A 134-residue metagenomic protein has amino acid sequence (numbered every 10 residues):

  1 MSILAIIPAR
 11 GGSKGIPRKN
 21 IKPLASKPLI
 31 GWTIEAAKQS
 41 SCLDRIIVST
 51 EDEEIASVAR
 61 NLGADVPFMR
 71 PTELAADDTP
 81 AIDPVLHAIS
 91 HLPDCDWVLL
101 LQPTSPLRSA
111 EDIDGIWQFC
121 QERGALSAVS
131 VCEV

Functional and structural regions predicted by a protein language model:
S2-S49: N-terminal glycine-rich phosphate-binding loop and ensuing alpha1 helix
A5, V48, L100, S127-S130: Structural beta-sheet core signal
R10, T72, C132-E133: Histidine-centered beta-alpha loop that forms part of the nucleotide-sugar donor binding/catalytic region in diverse
L43, D94-C95, G124-A125: Short, high-confidence coil segments that cap the C-terminus of an alpha-helix and link into the following beta-strand
E51-E53, E133: Residues in the short beta-alpha loop(s) of Rossmann-like NAD(P)-binding domains
E53-L99, L107-E111: Short phosphate-binding loop-to-helix
D78-D83, H87, S105-V134: Conserved core of the sugar-phosphate nucleotidyltransferase
